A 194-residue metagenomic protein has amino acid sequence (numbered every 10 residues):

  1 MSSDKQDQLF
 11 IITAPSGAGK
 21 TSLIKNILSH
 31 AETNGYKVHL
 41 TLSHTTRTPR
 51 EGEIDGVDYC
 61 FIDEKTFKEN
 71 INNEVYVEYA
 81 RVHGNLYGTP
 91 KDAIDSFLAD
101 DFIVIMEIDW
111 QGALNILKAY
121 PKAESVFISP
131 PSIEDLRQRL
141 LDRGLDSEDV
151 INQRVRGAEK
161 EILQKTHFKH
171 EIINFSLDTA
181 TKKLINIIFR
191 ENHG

Functional and structural regions predicted by a protein language model:
S2-D4, Q138, D142-D146, K160-G194: NTP-dependent small-molecule kinase module
I12: Hydrophobic anchor at the beta1->P-loop junction of P-loop NTPases
S16: The conserved Walker
T21: Walker A/P-loop
S29-H39: Post-Walker A helix-loop "phosphate-sensing" segment adjacent to the P-loop in P-loop NTPases
S43-V104: ATP-dependent small-molecule kinase phosphotransfer cores that center on conserved nucleotide phosphate-binding segments
K68-V75, T89-G144, I188-F189: ATP-dependent NMP and nucleoside kinases share a basic, alpha-helical "lid"
